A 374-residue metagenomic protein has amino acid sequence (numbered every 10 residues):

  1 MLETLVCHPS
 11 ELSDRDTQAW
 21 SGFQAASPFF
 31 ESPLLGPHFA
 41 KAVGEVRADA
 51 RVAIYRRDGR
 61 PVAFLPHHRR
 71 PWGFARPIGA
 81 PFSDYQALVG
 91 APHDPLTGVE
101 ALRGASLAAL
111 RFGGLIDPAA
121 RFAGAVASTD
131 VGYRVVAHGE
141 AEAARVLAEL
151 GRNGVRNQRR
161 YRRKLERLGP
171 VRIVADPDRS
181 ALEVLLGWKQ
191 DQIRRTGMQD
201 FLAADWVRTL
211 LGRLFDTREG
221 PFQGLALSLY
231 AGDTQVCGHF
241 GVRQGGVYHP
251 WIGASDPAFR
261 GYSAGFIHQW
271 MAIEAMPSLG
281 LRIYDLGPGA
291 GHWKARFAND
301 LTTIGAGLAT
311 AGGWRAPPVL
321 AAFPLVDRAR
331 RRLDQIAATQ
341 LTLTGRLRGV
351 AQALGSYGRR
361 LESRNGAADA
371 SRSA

Functional and structural regions predicted by a protein language model:
L2-V6, A119-E149, L279-L341, G345-V350 (+2 more regions): Active-site/acyl-donor-binding loops of N-acyltransferases
E3-D58, V62-A75, L115-G132, V146-G261 (+1 more regions): A conserved beta-strand-loop-helix scaffold within acyl/acetyltransferase catalytic domains
P37-A42, D84-L96: Aromatic/His-enriched, Gly/Pro-containing loop or helix-boundary segments that lie immediately adjacent to catalytic
R69-A87: Conserved acyl-donor/pantetheine-binding loop and adjacent beta-alpha core of acyl/acetyltransferases and related
D94, G98-V99, F201-L320: Aromatic (often tryptophan-rich) hydrophobic motifs at membrane interfaces
D94-H138: Non-catalytic accessory segments adjacent to catalytic cores
R111, R172-V174, D285: Short catalytic-loop micro-motif centered on adjacent basic/acidic residues
